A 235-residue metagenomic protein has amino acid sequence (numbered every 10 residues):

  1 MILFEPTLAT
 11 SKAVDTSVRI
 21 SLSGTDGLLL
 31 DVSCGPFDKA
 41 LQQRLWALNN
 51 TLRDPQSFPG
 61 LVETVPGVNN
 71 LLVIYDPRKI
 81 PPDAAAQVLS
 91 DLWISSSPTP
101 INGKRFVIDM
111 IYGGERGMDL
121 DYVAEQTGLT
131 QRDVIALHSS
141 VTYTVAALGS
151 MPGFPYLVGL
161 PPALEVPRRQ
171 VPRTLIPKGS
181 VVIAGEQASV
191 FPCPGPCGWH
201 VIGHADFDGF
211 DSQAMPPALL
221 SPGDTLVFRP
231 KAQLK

Functional and structural regions predicted by a protein language model:
I2-K235: Glycine-rich active-site loops that engage anionic ligands at enzyme catalytic sites
